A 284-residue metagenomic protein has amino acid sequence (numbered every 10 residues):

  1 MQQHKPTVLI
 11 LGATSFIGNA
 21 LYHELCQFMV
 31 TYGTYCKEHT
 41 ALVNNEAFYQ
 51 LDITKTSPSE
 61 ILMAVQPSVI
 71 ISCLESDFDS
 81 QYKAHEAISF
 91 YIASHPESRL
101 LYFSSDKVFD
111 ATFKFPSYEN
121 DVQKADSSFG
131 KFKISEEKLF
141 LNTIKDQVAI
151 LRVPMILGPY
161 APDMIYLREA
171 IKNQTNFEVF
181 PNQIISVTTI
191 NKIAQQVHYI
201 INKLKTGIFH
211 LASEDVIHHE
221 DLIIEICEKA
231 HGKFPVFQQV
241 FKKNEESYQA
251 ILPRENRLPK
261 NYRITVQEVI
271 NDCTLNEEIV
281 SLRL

Functional and structural regions predicted by a protein language model:
Q2-F28: N-terminal Rossmann NAD(P)H-binding glycine-rich loop of SDR-like oxidoreductase domains
P6, K260-L284: Amphipathic terminal alpha-helices
E46-P67: Conserved Rossmann-fold cofactor-binding substructure of NAD(P)-dependent oxidoreductases
I61-Y102: NAD(P)-cofactor binding segment of oxidoreductase domains
A87-D126: Conserved Rossmann-fold NAD(P)-dependent oxidoreductase catalytic core, especially the SDR/UDP-sugar
A111-L151, G158: Catalytic helix-loop patch of NAD(P)-dependent Rossmann-fold dehydrogenases
K138-I185: NAD(P)-dependent short-chain dehydrogenase/reductase
T175, Q196-Y199, K203-Y248, E277-L284: Mid/C-terminal beta-alpha module of Rossmann-like enzyme folds, strongest in SDR-family dehydrogenases/epimerases
